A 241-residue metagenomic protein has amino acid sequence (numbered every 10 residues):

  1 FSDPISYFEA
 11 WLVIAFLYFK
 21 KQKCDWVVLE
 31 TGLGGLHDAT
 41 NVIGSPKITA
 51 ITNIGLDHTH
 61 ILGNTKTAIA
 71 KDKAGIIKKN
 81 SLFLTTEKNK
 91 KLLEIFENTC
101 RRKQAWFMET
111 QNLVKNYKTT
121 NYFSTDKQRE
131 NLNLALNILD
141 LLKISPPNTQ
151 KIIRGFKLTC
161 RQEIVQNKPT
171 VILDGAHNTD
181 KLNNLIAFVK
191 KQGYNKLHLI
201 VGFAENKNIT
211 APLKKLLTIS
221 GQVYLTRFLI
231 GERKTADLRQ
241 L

Functional and structural regions predicted by a protein language model:
F1-G44, L62, K90: ATP-dependent carboxylate-amine ligase catalytic core
F8-W11, D72, E130, H177-D180 (+1 more regions): A generic structural signal for residues located within well-ordered alpha-helices of large catalytic or ligand-binding
D25-W26, L82, W106, Q222: Residue-level detector of anion-binding/catalytic polar loops
W26-T31, H37-A50, I54-H58, A68 (+1 more regions): Nucleotide phosphate-binding/pyrophosphate-handling subdomain across enzymes that bind or process nucleotide phosphates
E30, A50-N53, K79-N80, L84-T86 (+3 more regions): Short beta-strands and strand-loop turn motifs
G35-H37, V42-Q104, T210: Conserved catalytic-core segment of NTP-binding enzymes
H58-N64, Y117-T119, E232-D237: Short, charged, surface-exposed secondary-structure boundary motifs
K88-N112, R129, T170-V171, L213-L241: C-terminal helical cap/extension that packs against the catalytic core of soluble nucleotide-cofactor enzymes
